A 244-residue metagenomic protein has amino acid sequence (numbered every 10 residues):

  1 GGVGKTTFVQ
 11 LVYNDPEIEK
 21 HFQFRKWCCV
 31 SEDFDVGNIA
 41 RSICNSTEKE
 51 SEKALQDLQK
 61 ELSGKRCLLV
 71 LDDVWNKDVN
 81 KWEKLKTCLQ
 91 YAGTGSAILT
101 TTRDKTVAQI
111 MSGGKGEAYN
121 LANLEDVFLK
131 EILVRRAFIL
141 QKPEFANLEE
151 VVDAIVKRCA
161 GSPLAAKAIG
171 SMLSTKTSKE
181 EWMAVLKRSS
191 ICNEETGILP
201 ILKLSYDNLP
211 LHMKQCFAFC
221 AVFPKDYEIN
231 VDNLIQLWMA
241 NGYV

Functional and structural regions predicted by a protein language model:
V3, T7-D57, N76, Q236: Post-nucleotide-binding-loop coupling segment downstream of the phosphate-binding loop, primarily in RecA-like P-loop
T7, L11, K26-C29, N38 (+8 more regions): Conserved, well-structured core segments
F8, L129, R135-V244: P-loop NTPase nucleotide-binding module
L11-H21, L55-L124: A conserved switch/coupling segment of P-loop NTPase cores
K20-F22, K26, G37-A40, L71 (+7 more regions): Intrinsically disordered, low-complexity regions enriched in proline, serine, glycine and charged residues
S31-D35, W75-N76, D104-V107, L124-L129 (+3 more regions): Conserved nucleotide-binding/hydrolysis micro-motifs of P-loop NTPases
D35-C44, E48-V70, Y91-G93, N147 (+1 more regions): Mid-core helix/loop region of P-loop NTP-binding domains shared across ATPases and GTPases
G37-I43, T94-E150, A168, G197: Alpha-helical sensor/transducer elements of the RecA-like P-loop NTPase core
